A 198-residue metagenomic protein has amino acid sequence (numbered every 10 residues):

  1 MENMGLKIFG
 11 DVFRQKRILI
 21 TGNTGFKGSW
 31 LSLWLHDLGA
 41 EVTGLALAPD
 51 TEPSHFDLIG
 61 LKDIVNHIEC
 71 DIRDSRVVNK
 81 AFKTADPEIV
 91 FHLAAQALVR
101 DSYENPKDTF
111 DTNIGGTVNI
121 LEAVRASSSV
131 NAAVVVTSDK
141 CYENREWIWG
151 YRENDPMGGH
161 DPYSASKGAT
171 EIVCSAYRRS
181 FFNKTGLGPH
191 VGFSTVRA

Functional and structural regions predicted by a protein language model:
M1-R197: N-terminal Rossmann-like NAD(P)+-binding domain of SDR-like oxidoreductases, especially those catalyzing
